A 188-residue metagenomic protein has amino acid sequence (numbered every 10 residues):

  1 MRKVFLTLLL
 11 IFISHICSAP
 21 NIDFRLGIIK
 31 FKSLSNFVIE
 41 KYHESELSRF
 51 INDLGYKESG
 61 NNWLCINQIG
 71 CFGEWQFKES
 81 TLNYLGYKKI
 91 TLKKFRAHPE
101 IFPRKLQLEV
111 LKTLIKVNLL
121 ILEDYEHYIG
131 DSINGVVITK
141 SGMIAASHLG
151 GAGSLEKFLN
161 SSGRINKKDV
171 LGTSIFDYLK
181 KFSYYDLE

Functional and structural regions predicted by a protein language model:
R2-V4, L8-L9, I16-R49, K57 (+3 more regions): Non-catalytic cell-wall polysaccharide-engagement segments
L54: Polyanion-binding surface elements
W75-Q76: Short glycine- and hydrophobic/aromatic-rich loop-to-beta-strand nucleating segment in the catalytic cores
